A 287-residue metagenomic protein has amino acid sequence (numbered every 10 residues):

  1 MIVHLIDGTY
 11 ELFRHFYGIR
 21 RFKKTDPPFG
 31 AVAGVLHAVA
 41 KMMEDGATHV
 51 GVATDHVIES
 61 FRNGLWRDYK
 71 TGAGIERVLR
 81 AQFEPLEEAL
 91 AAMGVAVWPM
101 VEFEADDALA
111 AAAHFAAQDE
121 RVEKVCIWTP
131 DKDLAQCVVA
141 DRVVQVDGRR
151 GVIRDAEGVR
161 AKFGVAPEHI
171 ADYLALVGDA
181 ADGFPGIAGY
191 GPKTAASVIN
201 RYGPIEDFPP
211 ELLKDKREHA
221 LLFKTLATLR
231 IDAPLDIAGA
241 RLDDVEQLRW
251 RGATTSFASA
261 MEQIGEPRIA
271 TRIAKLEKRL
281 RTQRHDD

Functional and structural regions predicted by a protein language model:
I2-V125, L134-I153, L221-L222, T228-A240 (+1 more regions): Noncatalytic, basic helical substrate-engagement surface that gates or grips nucleic-acid strands
G46-G51, R121, R150-D287: Non-catalytic nucleic-acid-binding/docking modules located in mid-to-C-terminal regions of nucleic-acid enzymes
